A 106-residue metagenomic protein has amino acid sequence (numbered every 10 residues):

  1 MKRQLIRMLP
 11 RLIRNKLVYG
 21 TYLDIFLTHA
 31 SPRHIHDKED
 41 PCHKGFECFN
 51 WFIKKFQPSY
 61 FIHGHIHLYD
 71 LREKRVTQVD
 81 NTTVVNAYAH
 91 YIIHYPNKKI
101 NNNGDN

Functional and structural regions predicted by a protein language model:
M1-Y22, C42-N50, N106: Binuclear metal-dependent hydrolase catalytic cores centered on His/Asp/Glu-rich metal-binding motifs
K2, K16, K38, K44 (+3 more regions): Context-gated lysine
R7, P32, L68-D70: Intrinsic structural disorder/low-complexity segments
T21-Q57: Active-site-proximal segments of metal-dependent phosphoesterases and phosphodiesterases across multiple
H29, G64-H65: Active-site glycine-centered loops adjacent to acidic/histidine catalytic or metal-binding residues that shape
N50-F56, Y60, L68-N106: Binuclear metal-dependent phosphoesterase catalytic core
